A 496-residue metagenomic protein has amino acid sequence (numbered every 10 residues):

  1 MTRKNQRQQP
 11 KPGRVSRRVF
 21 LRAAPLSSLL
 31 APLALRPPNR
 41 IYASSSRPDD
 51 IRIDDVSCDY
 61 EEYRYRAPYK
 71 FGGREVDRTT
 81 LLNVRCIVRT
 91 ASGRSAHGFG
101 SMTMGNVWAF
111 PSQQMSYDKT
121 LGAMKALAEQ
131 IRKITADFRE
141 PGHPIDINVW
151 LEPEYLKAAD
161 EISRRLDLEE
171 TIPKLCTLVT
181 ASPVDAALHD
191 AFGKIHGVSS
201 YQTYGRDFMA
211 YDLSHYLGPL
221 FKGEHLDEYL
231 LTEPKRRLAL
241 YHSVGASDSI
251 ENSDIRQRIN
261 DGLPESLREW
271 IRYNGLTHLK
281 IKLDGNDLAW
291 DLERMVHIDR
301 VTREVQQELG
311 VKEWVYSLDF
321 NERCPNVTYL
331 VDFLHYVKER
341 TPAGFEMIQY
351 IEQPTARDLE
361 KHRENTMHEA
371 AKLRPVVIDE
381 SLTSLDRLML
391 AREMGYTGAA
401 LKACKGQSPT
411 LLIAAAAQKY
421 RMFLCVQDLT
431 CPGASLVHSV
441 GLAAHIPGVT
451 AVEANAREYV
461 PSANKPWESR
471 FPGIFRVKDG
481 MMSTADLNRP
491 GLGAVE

Functional and structural regions predicted by a protein language model:
N5-S28: N-terminal secretory signal peptides and thylakoid transit peptides that target proteins across membranes
S44-R85: Short, Gly/Pro- and small/polar-rich lid/capping loops
V84, G93, G197, I351 (+1 more regions): Conserved, mostly hydrophobic/aromatic
A96-D207: Metal- or metallocofactor-binding catalytic centers and their adjacent structured scaffolds across diverse enzyme
Y241-P264: Active-site mouth loops of central-metabolism enzymes
R256-I271, T383-L390: Short, acidic/polar
I281-T430, S435-L436: Catalytic core of soluble alpha/beta enzymes
L429-E496: Flexible C-terminal active-site loop/helix
